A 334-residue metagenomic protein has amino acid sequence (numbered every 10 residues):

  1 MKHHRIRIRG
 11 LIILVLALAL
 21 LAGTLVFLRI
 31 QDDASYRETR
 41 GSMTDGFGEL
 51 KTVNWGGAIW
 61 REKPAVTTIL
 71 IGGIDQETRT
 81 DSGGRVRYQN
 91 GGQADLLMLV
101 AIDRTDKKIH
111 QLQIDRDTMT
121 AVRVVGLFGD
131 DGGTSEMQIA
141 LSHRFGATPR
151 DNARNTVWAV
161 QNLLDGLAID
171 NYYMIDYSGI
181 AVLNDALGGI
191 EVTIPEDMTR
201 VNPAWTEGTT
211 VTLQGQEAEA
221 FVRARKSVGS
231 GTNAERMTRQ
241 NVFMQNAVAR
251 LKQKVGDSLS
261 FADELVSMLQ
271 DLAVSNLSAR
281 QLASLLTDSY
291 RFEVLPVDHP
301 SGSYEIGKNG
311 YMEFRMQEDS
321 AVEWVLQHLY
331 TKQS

Functional and structural regions predicted by a protein language model:
H3, R9-I13, A17, L21-S334: Non-catalytic, solvent-exposed segments at the cell envelope interface
